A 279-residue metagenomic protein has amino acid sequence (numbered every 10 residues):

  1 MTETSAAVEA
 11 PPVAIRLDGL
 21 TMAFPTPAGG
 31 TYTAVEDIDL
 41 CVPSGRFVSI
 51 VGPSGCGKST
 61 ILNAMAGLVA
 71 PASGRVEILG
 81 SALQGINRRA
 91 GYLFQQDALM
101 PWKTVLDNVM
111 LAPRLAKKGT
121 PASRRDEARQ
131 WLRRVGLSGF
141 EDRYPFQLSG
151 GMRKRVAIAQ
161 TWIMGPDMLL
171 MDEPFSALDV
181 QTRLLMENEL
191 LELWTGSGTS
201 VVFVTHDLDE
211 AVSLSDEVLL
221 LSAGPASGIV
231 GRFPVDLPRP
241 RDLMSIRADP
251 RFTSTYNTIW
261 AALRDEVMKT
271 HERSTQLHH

Functional and structural regions predicted by a protein language model:
V51-P53: The feature captures the beta-strand-to-loop junction immediately N-terminal to the Walker
A66: Helix-to-loop junction immediately C-terminal to a conserved catalytic motif
G74-I86: Conserved ABC transporter NBD signature motif
L106-R114, R125: Short helical segment in ABC ATPase nucleotide-binding domains corresponding to the A-loop/adjacent helical element
P121-F140, E192: Conserved ABC ATPase "signature" region
R143-F146, M164: Conserved signature/switch motifs of ABC ATPase nucleotide-binding domains
L169-D172: Catalytic Walker B motif of ABC-type/P-loop ATPase nucleotide-binding domains
